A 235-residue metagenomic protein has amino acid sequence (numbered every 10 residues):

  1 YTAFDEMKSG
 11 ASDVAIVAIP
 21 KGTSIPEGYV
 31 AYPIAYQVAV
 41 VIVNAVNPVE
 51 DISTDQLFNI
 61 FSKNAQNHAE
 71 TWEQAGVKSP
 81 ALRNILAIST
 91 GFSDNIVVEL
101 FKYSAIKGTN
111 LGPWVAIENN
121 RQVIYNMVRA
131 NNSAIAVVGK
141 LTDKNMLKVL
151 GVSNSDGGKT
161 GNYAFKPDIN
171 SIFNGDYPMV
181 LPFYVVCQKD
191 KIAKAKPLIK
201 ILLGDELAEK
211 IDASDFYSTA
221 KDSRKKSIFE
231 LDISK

Functional and structural regions predicted by a protein language model:
Y1-D13, V17-Q37, I42-K235: Exported/periplasmic ABC-transporter solute-binding proteins
